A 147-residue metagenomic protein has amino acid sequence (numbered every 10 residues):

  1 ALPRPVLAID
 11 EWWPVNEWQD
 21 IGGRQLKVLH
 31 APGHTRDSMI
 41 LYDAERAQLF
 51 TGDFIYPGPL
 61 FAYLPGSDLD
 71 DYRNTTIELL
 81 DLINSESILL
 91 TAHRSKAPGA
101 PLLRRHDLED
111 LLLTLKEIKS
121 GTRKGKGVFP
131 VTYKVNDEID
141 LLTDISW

Functional and structural regions predicted by a protein language model:
R4-D81: Catalytic core of the metallo-beta-lactamase
I77-W147: Accessory terminal helices/loops
